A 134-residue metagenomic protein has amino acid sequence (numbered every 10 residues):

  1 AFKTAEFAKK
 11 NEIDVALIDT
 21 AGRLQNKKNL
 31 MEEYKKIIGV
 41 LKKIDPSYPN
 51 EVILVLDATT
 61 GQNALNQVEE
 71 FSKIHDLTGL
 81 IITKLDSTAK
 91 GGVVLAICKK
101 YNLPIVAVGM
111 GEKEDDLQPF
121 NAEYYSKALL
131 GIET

Functional and structural regions predicted by a protein language model:
A1-T134: P-loop/Walker A NTP-binding module and the surrounding RecA-like catalytic core of P-loop NTPases
